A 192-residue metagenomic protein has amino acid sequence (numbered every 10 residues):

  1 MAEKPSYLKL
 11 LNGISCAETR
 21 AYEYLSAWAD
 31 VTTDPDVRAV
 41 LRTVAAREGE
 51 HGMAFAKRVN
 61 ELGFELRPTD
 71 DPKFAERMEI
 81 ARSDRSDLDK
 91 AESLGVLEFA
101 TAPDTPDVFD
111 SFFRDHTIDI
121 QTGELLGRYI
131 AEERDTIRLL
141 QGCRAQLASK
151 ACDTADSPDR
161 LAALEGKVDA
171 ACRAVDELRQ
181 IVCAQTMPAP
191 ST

Functional and structural regions predicted by a protein language model:
M1-T192: Non-heme di-metal
